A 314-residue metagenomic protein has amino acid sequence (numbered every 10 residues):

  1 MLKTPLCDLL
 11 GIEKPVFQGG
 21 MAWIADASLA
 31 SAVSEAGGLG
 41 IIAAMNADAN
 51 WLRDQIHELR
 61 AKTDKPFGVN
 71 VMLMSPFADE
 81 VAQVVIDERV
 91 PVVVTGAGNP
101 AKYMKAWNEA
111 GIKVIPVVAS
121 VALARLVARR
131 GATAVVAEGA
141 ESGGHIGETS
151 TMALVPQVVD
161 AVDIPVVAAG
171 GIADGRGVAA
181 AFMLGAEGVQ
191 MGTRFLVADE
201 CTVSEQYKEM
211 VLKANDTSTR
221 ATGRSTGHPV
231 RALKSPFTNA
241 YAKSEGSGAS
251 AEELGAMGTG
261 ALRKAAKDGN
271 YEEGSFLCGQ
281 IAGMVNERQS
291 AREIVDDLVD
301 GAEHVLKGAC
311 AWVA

Functional and structural regions predicted by a protein language model:
M1-P165: Active-site entrance/lid segments in N-terminal catalytic domains of soluble metabolic enzymes
I24, I172-A173: Residue-level detector of alpha-helix initiation sites
T151-V167, A173-A314: Conserved active-site-proximal phosphate/metal-binding subdomains
